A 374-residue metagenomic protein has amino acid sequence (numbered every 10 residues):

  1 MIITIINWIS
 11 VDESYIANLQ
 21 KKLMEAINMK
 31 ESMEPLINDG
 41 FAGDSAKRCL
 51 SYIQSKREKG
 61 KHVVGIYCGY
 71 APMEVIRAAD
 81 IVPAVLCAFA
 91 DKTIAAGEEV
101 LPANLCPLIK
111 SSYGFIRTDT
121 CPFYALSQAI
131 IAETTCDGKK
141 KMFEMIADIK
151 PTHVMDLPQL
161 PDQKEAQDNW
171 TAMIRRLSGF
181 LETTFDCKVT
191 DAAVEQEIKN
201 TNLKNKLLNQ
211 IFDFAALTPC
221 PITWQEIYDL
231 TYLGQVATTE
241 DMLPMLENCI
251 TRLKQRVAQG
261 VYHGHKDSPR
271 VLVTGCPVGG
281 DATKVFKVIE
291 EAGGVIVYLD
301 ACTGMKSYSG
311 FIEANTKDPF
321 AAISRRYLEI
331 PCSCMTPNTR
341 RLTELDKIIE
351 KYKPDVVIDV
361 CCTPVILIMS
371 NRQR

Functional and structural regions predicted by a protein language model:
I2-H62, R175, G179-Y308: A charged, amphipathic alpha-helical module
E58, Y70, V75-F89, A96-G97 (+2 more regions): Redox- and metal-dependent alpha/beta enzyme cores, enriched for Fe-S-associated oxidoreductases and cofactor-handling
V63-T120, Q128, F143: An N-terminal, globular interaction/scaffold subdomain
G65-E74, E133-K139, G275-G280, T363-S370: Gly/Ser/Thr-rich loops at beta-strand to alpha-helix junctions that form or flank small-molecule/cofactor-binding
F115-F180: Acidic/His-rich segments in extracytoplasmic proteins that coordinate ligands and/or metal ions
I116, T336-K353, N371: A short, acidic, amphipathic alpha-helical segment used as a generic capping/interface helix at domain edges
S127, I349, K353-I358: Proline-aspartate-enriched helix->loop->beta-strand connector
I149-H153, L367-R374: Short acidic, glycine/proline-enriched helix-loop-strand junctions
